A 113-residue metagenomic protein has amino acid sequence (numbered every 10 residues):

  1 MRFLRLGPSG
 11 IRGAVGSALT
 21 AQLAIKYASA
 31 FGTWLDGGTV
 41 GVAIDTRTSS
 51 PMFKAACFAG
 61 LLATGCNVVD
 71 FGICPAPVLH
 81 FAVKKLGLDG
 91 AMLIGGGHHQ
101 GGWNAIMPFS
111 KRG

Functional and structural regions predicted by a protein language model:
M1-A59, A63-G65: An N-terminal, well-structured beta->alpha segment
D36-K111: Ferredoxin-reductase
